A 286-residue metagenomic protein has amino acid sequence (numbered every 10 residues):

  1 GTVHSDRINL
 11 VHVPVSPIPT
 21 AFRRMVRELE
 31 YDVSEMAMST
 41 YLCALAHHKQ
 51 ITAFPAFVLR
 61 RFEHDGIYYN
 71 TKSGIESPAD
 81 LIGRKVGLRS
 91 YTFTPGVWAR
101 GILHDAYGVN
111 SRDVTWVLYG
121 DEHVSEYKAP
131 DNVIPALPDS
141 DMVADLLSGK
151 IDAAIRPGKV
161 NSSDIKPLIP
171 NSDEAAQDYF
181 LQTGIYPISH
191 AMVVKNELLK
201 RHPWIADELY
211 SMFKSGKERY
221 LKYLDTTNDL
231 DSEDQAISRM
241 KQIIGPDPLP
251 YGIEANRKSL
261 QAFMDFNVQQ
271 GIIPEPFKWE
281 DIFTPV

Functional and structural regions predicted by a protein language model:
G1-R112, W116-H123: Short, glycine-/small- and polar/acidic-enriched structural segments that line small-molecule recognition paths
V13-R24, E76, V114-L147, M240 (+1 more regions): Short helix-initiation/N-cap motifs at beta->coil->alpha
I75-K85, I244-G245, Q269, E275-P276: Immediate post-signal peptide segment of exported/extracytoplasmic ligand-binding proteins
D131-D225: Pocket-lining segment of extracytoplasmic ligand-binding domains
S189, V268, I272-V286: Conserved C-terminal helix/tail region of periplasmic/extracytoplasmic solute-binding proteins
V193, L199-Q269: Secondary-structure end/capping motifs
